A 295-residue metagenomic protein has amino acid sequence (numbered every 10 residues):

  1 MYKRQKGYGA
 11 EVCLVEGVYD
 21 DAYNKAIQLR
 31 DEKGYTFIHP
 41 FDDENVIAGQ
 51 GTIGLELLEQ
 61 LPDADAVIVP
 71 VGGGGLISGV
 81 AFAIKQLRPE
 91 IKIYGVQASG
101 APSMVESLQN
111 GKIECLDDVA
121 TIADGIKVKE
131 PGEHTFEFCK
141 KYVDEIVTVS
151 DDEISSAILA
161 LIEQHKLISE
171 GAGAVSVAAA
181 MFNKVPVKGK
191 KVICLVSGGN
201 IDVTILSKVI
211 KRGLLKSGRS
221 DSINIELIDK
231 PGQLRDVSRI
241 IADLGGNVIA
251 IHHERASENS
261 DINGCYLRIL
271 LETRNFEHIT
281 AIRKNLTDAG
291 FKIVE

Functional and structural regions predicted by a protein language model:
K3-A66, Q97-E153: Small/polar-residue-rich loop-to-helix segments that shape phosphate-bearing ligand pockets
Q5, I38, L57, V67-I68 (+9 more regions): Buried hydrophobic positions in well-ordered alpha/beta secondary-structure cores of metabolic enzymes
E11, E90-K92, K191, N247: Residues at the starts of beta-strands that form the adenosine-phosphate
I47, P70-A81, A101-V105, A172-A180 (+1 more regions): Short glycine/serine/threonine-rich phosphate/pyrophosphate-binding segments that cradle anionic phosphate groups
E56, I77-R88: Short Gly/Thr/Asp-enriched flexible loops that form oxyanion-binding sites at enzyme active sites
G132-K190: Active-site-adjacent helical/loop segments in soluble small-molecule enzymes
M181-K211: Catalytic phosphate/nucleotide-handling subdomain of diverse soluble enzymes
V203-E295: A conserved regulatory-domain signal marking ACT and ACT-like small-molecule sensing domains and adjacent regulatory
